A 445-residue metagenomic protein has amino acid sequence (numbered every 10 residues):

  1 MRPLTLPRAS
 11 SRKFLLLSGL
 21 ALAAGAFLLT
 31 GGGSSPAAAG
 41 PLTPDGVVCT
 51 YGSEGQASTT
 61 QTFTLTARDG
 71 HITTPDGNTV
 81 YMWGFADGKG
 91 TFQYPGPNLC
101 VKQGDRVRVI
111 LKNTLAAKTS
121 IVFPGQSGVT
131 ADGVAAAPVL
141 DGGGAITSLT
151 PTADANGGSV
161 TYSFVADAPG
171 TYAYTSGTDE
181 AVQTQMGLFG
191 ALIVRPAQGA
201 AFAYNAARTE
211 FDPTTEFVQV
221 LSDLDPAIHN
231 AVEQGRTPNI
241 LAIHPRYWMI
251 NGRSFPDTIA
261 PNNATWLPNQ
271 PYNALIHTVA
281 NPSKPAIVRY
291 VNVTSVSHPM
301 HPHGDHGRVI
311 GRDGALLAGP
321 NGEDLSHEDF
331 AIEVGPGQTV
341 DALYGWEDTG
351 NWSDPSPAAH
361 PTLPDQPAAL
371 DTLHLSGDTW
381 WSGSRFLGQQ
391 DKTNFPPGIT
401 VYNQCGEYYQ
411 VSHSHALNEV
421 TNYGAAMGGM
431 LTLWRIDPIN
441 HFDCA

Functional and structural regions predicted by a protein language model:
L4-S18: Bacterial N-terminal signal peptides that target proteins for export
L17-T30: Bacterial N-terminal signal peptides
F27-T152, G158-T161, E233-I287, G319-G322 (+2 more regions): N-terminal, post-signal-peptide metal-ligating segments of extracellular/periplasmic oxidoreductases, dominated by
L65, V109, I121, S176 (+6 more regions): Divalent metal-coordination and catalytic microenvironments
L115-T119, Q126-T130, A137-F202, D324-A445: Extracellular/periplasmic metallocenter environments
Y204-G235: Compositionally biased low-complexity segments at domain edges in trafficked proteins and select soluble regulators
V296: Aromatic-residue-lined binding/catalytic grooves and analogous aromatic/hydrophobic interfacial grooves in multimeric
